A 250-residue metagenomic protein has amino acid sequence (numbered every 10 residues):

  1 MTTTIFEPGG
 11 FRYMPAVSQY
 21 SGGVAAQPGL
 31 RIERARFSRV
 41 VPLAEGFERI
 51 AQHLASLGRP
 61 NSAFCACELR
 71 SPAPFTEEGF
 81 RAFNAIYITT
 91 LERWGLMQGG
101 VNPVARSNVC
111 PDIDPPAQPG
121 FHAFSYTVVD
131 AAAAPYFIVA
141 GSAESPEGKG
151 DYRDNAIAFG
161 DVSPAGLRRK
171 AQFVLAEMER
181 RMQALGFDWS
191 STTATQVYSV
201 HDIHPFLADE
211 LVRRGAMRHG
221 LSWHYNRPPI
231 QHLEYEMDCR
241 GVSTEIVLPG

Functional and structural regions predicted by a protein language model:
M1, S18-A25, R39-A44, I50-R59: Intrinsically disordered, low-complexity acidic/Q/S/K-rich activation/interaction tracts characteristic
T2-F6, Y13-Y20, R34, S38-V40 (+2 more regions): Extended repeat-based interaction scaffolds and adjacent low-complexity, acidic/S/T/P-biased segments that form broad
G46-L54, G58-S62, C67-S71, T76-I86 (+1 more regions): Short, well-ordered alpha-helical segments
P72-P115: Hydrophobic alpha-helical segments and helix pairs
P74-F83, Y198-R213: Short glycine/threonine-rich loop-to-helix capping motif typified by GTGT followed within a few residues by an Asp-Pro
T90, S107-A132, R218-G250: C-terminal edge-of-domain segments
Y126-S163: RNase H-like nuclease fold core
S190-Y198: Beta-strand segments within the central parallel beta-sheet cores of soluble alpha/beta enzyme folds
